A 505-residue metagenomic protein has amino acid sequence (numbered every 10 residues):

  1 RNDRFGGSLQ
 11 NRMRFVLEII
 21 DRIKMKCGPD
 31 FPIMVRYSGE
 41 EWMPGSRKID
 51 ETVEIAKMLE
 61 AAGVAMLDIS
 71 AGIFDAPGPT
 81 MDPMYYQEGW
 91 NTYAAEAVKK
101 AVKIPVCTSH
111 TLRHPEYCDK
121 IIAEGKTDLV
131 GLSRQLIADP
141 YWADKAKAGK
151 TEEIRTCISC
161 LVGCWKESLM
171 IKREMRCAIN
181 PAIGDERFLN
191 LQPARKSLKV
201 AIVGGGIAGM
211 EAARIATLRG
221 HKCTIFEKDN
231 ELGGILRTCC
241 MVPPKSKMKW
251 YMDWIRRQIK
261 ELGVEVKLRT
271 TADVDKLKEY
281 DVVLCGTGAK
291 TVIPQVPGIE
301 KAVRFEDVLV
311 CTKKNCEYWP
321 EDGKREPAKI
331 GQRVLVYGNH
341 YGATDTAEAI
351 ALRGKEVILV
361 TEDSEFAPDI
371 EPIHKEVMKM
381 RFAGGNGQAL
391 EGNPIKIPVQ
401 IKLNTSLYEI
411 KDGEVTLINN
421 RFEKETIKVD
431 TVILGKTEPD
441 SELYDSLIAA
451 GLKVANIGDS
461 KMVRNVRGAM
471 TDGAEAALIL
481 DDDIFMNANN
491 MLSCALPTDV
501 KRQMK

Functional and structural regions predicted by a protein language model:
R1-V203, I207, E211-L218, C223 (+2 more regions): Flavin-dependent oxidoreductase catalytic cores
G28, V64, K103, H221 (+4 more regions): Short phosphate-binding/catalytic loops that engage adenosine nucleotides
V64, T127, Y280-D281, V429-D430: Local beta-strand N-terminus motif with an aromatic residue
C107, T224, E265-R269, V303 (+2 more regions): General small-molecule cofactor/ligand-binding pocket signal
E186-R195, L218, K222, N230-E231 (+3 more regions): Flanking helices and flexible, charged tails adjoining ferredoxin-like Fe-S electron-transfer domains in multi-subunit
S197-I225, K267-D275, E279, G286-V296 (+4 more regions): Rossmann-like dinucleotide/flavin-binding elements
G234-Y280, I370-L403, G413: N-terminal Rossmann-like dinucleotide/flavin-binding domain of flavoprotein oxidoreductases that bind FAD/FMN
